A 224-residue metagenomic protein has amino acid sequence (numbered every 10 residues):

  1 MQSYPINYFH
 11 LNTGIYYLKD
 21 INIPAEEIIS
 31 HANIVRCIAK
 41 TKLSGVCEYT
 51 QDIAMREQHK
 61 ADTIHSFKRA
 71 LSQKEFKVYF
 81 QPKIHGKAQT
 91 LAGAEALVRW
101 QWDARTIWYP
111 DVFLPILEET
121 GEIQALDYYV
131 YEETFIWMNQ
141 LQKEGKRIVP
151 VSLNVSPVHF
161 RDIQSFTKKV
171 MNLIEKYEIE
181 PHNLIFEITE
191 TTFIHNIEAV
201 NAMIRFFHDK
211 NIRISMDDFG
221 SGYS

Functional and structural regions predicted by a protein language model:
M1-A61: Cyclic-dinucleotide signaling modules
M1-L11, K40, T106, Q142-V149 (+1 more regions): Catalytic core regions of nucleotide second-messenger enzymes
P5, D20, H85-T90, D103-R105 (+2 more regions): Flexible loop/coil segments at beta-strand boundaries within sensory signal-transduction domains
I28-V35, I116-L117, V130-M138, K169-V170 (+1 more regions): Structural preference for long, well-ordered alpha-helical segments in enzyme cores
H59-I116, N154, M216: Active-site core of bacterial EAL-family cyclic-dinucleotide phosphodiesterase domains
K77, G93-E95, I148-S152, N183-E187 (+1 more regions): Structural preference for beta-strand elements that scaffold enzyme active sites
A104, Y129-V155, N172-N183, K210: Helix C-cap/alpha-to-beta connector motif
M171-S224: The catalytic core of metal-dependent phosphodiesterases that act on cyclic dinucleotides
